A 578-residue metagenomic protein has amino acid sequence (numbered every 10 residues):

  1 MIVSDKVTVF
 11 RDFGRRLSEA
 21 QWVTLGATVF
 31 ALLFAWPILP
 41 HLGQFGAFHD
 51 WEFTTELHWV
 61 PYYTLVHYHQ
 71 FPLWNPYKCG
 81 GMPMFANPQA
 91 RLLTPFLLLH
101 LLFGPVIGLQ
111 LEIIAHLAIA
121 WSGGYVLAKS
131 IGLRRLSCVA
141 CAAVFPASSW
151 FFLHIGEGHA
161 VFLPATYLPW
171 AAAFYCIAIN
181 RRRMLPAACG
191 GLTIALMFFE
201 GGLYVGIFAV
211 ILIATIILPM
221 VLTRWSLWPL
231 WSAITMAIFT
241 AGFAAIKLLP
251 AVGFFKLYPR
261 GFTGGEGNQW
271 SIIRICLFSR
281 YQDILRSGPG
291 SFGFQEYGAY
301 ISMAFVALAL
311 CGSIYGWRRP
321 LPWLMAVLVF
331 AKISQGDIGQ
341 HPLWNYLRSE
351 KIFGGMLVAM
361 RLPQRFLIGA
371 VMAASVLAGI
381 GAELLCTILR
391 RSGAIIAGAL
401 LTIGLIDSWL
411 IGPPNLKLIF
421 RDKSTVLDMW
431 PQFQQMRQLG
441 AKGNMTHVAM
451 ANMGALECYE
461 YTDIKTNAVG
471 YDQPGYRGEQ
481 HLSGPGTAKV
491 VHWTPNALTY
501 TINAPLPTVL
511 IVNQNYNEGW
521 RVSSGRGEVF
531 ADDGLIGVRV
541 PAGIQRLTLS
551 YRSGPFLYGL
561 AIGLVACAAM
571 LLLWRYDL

Functional and structural regions predicted by a protein language model:
M1-P37, S232, I395-L401, A568-L578: Start-transfer (signal-anchor) and selected internal transmembrane alpha helices of multi-pass inner/ER membrane
W22-T28, S226-V252, G312, R318 (+2 more regions): Hydrophobic alpha-helical membrane-interfacial segments at the cytosolic entry of transmembrane helices
A27, I119-I131, R135-V221, S232-A251 (+3 more regions): Membrane-embedded helix bundles of polyisoprenyl
F30-S122, A143-T166, G267-G290, G336-K351 (+1 more regions): Membrane-interface coil-to-helix junctions
F53-V66, Q70-L73, A237-S313, I352-G355 (+4 more regions): Periplasmic/ER-lumenal interhelical loops and adjacent helix-loop junctions in multi-pass membrane proteins
I301-K332, T387, A568-R575: Hydrophobic, aromatic-rich transmembrane alpha-helices and their immediate juxtamembrane boundary segments
I338-I352, L362, L384-L482: Transmembrane helical bundles and short interhelical boundary loops of multi-pass, membrane-embedded
G475-L578: Active-site-proximal, structured, solvent-exposed surfaces of multi-pass membrane proteins that position macromolecular
